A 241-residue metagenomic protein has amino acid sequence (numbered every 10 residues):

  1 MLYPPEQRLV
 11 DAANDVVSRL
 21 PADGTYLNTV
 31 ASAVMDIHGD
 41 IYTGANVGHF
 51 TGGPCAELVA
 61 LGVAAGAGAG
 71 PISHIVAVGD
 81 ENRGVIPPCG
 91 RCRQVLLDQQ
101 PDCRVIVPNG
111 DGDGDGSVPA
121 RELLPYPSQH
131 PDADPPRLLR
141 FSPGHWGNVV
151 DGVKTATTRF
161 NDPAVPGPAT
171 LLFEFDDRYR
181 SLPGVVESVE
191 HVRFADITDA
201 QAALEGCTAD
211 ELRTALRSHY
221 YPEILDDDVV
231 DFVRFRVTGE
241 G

Functional and structural regions predicted by a protein language model:
M1-D23, A69-P136: C-terminal binding/interaction regions
T29-I37: Short beta-strand scaffold segments in enzyme catalytic cores
D36-V47, P71-I75: Glycine/charged-rich beta-loop-alpha catalytic/anionic-binding loops adjacent to active sites
Y42, G116, R180-G184: Short beta-strand segments
A45-L58: Compact, glycine-rich, soluble single-domain proteins
G62-L97, P183-V185, V189-R213: Mid-chain, well-packed structural core segment of small domains
P136-G241: Structured alpha/beta reader/binder surfaces that contact nucleic acids or chromatin modification marks
